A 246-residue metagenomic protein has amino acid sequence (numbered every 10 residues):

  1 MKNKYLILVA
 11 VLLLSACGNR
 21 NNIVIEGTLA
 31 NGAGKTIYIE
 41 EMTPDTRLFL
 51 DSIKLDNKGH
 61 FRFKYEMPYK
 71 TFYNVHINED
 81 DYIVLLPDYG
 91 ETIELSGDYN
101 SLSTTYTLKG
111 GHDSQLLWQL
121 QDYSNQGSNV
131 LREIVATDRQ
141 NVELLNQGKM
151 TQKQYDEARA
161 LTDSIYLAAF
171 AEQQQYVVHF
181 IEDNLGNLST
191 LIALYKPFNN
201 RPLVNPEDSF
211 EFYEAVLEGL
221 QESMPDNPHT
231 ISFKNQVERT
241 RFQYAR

Functional and structural regions predicted by a protein language model:
M1-S15: Sec-dependent bacterial lipoprotein signal peptides
C17-Q175, F180: A non-transmembrane, solvent-exposed segment enriched in polar/low-complexity residues
G111-S114, N187, N227-T230: Serine-centered coil/turn micro-motif
L167-Q174, P206-E214: Helix-turn-helix repeat elements of alpha-solenoid scaffolds
I181, L185, N205-D208, P225: Structural signature of alpha-solenoid helical repeat scaffolds
G186-N200: Amphipathic alpha-helical repeat scaffolds of TPR domains
K196-F198, L203, V216-G219: Extracytoplasmic electrostatic interaction patches
F212-R246: N-proximal helix/coil linker or "cap" segments that precede and/or mark the start of modular domains
